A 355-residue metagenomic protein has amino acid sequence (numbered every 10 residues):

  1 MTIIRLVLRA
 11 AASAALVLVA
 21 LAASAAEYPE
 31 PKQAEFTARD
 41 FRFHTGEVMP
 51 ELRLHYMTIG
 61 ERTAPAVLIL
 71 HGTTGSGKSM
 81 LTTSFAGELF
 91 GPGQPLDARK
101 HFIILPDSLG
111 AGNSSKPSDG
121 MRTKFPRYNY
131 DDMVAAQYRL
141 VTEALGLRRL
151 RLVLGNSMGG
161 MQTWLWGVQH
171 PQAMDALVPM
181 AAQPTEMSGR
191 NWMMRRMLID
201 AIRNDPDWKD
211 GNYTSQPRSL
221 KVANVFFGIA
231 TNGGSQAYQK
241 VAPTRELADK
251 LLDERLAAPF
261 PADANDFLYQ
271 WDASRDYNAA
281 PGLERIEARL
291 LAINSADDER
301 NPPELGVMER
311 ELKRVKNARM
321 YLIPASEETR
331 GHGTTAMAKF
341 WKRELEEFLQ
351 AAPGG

Functional and structural regions predicted by a protein language model:
M57-D119, V307: N-terminal cap/lid subdomain of alpha/beta-hydrolase-fold enzymes
D131-R151: Conserved acidic catalytic loop of the alpha/beta-hydrolase fold
L150-S188: Conserved hydrolase catalytic core segment
A173-A257: Alpha/beta-hydrolase-fold enzymes
D266-G282: Active-site nucleophile elbow and catalytic-triad environment of alpha/beta-hydrolase enzymes
I286, A292-N294: Short beta-strand/loop motif that positions the catalytic acidic residue of the alpha/beta-hydrolase fold
E299-G306: Conserved alpha/beta-hydrolase "acid-adjacent" motif
A318-G355: Catalytic active-site module of serine/aspartate enzymes centered on a nucleophile-bearing elbow/loop
